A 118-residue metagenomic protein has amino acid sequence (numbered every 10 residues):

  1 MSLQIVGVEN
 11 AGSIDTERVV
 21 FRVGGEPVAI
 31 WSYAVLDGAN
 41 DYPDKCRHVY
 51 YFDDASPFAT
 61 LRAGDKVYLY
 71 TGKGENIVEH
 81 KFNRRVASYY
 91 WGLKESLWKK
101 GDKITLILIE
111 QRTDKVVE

Functional and structural regions predicted by a protein language model:
M1-A39, S96-K99, K115-E118: A structural motif detector for short, solvent-exposed N-terminal "entry" segments of globular domains
M1-L3, D15-R18, V49-Y51, R85-Y89: Short amphipathic alpha-helical surface micro-motifs
Q4, V8-E9, D44-F52, K66 (+1 more regions): C-terminal folded interaction/catalytic domains of modular proteins that assemble large macromolecular complexes
G7-S13, D41-C46, V78-R85: Short linear motifs at secondary-structure transitions and domain/linker junctions
V23, A39-Y42, L106-Q111: Short acidic, glycine-rich loop/turn motifs
E26, W31-A59: The feature marks short-to-medium sequence segments in extracytoplasmic or secretory-pathway proteins
D54-E118: Solvent-exposed beta-edge/loop recognition patches
